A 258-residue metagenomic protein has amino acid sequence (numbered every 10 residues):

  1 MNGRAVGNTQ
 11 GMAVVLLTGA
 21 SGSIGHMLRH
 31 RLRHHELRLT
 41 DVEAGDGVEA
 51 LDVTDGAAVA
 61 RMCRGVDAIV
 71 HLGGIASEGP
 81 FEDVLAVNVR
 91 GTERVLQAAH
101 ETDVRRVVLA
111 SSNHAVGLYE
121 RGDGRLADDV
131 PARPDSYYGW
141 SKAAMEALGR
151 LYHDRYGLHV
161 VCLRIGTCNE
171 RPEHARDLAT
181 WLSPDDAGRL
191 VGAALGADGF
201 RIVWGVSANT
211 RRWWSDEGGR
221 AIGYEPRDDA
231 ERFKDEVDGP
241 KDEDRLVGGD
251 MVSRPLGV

Functional and structural regions predicted by a protein language model:
A13-H34: N-terminal Rossmann NAD(P)H-binding glycine-rich loop of SDR-like oxidoreductase domains
T40-D55: Rossmann-fold cofactor-recognition segment
L51-T54, D83-R94, T102, S136 (+2 more regions): Glycine-rich NAD(P)-binding loop of the Rossmann-fold in SDR/ketoreductase-type enzymes
L51-V87: NAD(P)H-binding glycine-rich loop region in Rossmannoid oxidoreductase-like domains and their noncatalytic homologs
A86, D123-V160: Catalytic helix-loop patch of NAD(P)-dependent Rossmann-fold dehydrogenases
R94-R133: Conserved Rossmann-fold NAD(P)-dependent oxidoreductase catalytic core, especially the SDR/UDP-sugar
R164-R171, W181-I202, A208: Alpha-helical substrate-binding/gating segment
I202-V203, A208-E225, E236-V258: Conserved C-terminal active-site "lid" loop/helix of NAD(P)H-dependent oxidoreductases that clamps the redox cofactor
